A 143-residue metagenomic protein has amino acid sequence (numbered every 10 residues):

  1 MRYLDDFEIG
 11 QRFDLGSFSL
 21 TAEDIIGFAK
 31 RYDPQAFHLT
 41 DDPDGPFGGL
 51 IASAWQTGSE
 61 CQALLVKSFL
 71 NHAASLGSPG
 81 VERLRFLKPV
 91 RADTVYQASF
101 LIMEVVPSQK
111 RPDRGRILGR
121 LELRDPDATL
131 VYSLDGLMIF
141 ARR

Functional and structural regions predicted by a protein language model:
M1-G80: Hot-dog-fold acyl-thioester-processing enzymes
M1-I9, F86, V90-V95, S99-R143: HotDog/MaoC-like acyl-thioester-processing domains
